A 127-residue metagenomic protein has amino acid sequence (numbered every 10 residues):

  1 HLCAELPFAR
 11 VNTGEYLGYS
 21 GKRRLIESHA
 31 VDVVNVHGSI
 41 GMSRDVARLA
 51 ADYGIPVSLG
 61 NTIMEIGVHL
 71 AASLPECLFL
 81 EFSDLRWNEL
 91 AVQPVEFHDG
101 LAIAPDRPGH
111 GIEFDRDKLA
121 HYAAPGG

Functional and structural regions predicted by a protein language model:
H1-L101, P108: Shared catalytic-loop signature of beta/alpha-barrel
D84, K118-A120: Low-complexity, compositionally biased segments
I103-P105, F114: Active-site or pore-adjacent capping/gating segments
D106-P108, K118: C-terminal beta-strand edge segments of enzyme domains
A120-G127: Active-site microenvironment of metallo-dependent hydrolases
